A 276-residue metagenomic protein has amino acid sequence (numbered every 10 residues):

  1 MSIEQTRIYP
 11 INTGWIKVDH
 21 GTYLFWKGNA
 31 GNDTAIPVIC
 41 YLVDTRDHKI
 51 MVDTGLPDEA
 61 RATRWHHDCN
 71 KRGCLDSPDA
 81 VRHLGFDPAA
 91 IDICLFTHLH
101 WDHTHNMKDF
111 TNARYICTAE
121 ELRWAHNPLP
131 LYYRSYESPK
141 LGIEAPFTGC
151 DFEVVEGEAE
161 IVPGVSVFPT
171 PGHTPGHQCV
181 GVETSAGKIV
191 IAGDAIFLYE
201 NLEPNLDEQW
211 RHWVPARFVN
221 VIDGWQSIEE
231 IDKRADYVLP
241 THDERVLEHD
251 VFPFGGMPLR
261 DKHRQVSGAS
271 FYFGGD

Functional and structural regions predicted by a protein language model:
E4, F110-T111, R234: Short, structured coil segments at secondary-structure junctions
I8-P10, C40-D44, I50, E156-S185: Core dinuclear metal-dependent hydrolase active-site scaffold
Y9, L95, I116, E153-V155 (+3 more regions): Hydrophobic/aromatic beta-strand patches that form the interior of the parallel beta-sheet core in alpha/beta enzyme
W15-D79, C179-G193: Conserved beta-strand hairpin/beta-sheet module of binuclear metal-dependent hydrolase folds, prominently
T54-L56, L99, E120-E121, H173-T174 (+2 more regions): Active-site metal-binding loops of divalent metal-dependent hydrolases
H67-C117: Active-site metal-binding motif and surrounding structural segment of the metallo-beta-lactamase
N70-D79, A186-D276: Cap/insert and terminal regions of metallo-dependent hydrolase folds
R72-L75, D79-F86, A90, A119-P169 (+2 more regions): Metallo-beta-lactamase
